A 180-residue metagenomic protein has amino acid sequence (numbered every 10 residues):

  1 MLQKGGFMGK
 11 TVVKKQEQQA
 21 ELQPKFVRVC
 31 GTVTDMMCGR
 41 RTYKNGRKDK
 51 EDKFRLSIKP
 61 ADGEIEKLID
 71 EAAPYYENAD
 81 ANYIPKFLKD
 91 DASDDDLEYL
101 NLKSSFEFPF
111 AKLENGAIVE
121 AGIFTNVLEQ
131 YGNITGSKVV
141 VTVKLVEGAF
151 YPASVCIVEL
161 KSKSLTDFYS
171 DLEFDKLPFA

Functional and structural regions predicted by a protein language model:
L2-F108: OB-fold ssDNA-binding interfaces and closely related basic DNA-contact patches used across DNA replication/repair
K10, D171-A180: Short acidic DE-rich linear segments
K53-R55, K138-V140, P152: Broad gene-expression machinery/nucleic-acid interaction feature
S57-K59, T142-K144, C156: Residue-level recognition of well-ordered beta-strand positions that form the cores of beta-sheet-rich folds across
A73, N115-G116, Y151-C156: "Short basic amphipathic alpha-helical interaction patches in structured regions
L102-L128: Beta-strand/loop nucleic-acid-binding surfaces
I118-V139, L145-A149: Exposed beta-sheet edge/beta-hairpin loop segments within beta-rich domains
V146-D167: OB-fold/S1-family single-stranded nucleic acid-binding modules
